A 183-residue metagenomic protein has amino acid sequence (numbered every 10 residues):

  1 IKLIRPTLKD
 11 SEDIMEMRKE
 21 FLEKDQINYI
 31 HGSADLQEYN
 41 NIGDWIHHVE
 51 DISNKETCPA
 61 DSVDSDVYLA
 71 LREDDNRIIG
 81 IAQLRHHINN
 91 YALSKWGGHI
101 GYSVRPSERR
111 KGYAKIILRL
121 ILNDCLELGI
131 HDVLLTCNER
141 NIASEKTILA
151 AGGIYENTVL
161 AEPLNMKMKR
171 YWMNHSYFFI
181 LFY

Functional and structural regions predicted by a protein language model:
I1-H99, L164-Y183: GNAT-family acyltransferases
A70, L122, I130, T158-A161: Catalytic cores of nucleotide-sugar-dependent glycosyltransferases that transfer UDP/GDP/TDP-activated
H87-N89, S107, R140: Short coil/turn motifs at secondary-structure junctions
G101-V104, R110-N123, K146-A150: Conserved acetyl-CoA-binding loop-helix of GNAT-fold acetyltransferases
E127-T136: Conserved GNAT acetyl-CoA-binding A-motif
L128, A150-A151: Structural motif
L135-E145: Conserved beta-strand-loop-alpha-helix junction that forms the acyl-donor binding cleft
T136-C137, G152-K169: Conserved catalytic-core motifs of GNAT/GCN5-like acyltransferases
